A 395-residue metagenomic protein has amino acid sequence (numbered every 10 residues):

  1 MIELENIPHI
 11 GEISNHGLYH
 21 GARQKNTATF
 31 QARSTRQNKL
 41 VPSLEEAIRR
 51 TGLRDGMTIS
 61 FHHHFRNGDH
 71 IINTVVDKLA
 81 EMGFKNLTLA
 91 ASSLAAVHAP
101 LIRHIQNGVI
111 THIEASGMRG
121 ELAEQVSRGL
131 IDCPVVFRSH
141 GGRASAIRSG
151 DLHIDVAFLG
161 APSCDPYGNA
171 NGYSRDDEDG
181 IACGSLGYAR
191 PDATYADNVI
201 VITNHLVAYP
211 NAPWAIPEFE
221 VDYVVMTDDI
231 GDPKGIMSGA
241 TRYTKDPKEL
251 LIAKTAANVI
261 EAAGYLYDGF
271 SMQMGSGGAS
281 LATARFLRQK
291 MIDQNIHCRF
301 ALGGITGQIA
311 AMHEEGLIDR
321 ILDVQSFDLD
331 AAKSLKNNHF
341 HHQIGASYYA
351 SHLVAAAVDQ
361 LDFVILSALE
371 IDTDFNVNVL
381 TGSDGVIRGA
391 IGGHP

Functional and structural regions predicted by a protein language model:
M1-P395: Conserved alpha/beta enzyme-core scaffold
